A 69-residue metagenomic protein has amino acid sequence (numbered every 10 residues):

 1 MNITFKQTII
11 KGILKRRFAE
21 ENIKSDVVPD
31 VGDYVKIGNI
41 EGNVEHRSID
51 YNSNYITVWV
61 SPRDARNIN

Functional and structural regions predicted by a protein language model:
M1-F18: Short, basic/aromatic beta-hairpin or loop at an interaction surface
D26-P29: Short, well-ordered loop/turn sites that connect or cap secondary structure elements
E41-I49: Short beta-strand-centered aromatic/proline hotspots
Y51-P62: Short, solvent-exposed secondary-structure boundary/capping segments
R63-N69: Glycine- and charge-enriched low-complexity intrinsically disordered segments
